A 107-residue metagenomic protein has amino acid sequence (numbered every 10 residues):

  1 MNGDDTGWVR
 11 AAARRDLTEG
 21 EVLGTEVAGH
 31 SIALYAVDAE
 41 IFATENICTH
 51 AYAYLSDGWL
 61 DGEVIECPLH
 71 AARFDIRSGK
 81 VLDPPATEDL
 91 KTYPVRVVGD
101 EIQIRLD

Functional and structural regions predicted by a protein language model:
M1-G62, D75-I76, D89-D107: N-terminal pre-ligand scaffold of iron-sulfur
C48, C67-H70: Short cysteine clusters
G62-P68, V81-L90: Short cysteine/histidine-rich metal-coordination sites, predominantly Zn2+-binding motifs
